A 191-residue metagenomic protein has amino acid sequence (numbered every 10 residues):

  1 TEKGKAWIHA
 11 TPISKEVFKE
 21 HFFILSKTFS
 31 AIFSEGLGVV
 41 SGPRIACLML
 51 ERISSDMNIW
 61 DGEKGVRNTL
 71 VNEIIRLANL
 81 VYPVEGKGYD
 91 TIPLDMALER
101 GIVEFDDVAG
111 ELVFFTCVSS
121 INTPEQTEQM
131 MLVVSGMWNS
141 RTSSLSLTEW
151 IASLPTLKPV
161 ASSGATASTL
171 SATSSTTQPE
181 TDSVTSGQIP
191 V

Functional and structural regions predicted by a protein language model:
T1-K3: Short acidic-hydrophobic surface loop/beta-edge motif
A6-K15: Short, proline-centered helix/strand-breaking motifs
K15-V191: Short, surface-exposed, charged amphipathic helix/loop patches that serve as local interaction elements
